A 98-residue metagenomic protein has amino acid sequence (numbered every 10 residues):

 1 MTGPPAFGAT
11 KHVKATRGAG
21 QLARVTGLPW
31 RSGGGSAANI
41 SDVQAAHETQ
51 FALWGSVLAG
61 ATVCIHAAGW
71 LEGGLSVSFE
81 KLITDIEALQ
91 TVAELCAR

Functional and structural regions predicted by a protein language model:
M1-W30: Phosphate/pyrophosphate-binding betaalpha-module
G3-P5, S36-N39: A short, structure-level motif marking secondary-structure boundaries and short turns
W30-S32, A38-R98: C-terminal catalytic subdomain
